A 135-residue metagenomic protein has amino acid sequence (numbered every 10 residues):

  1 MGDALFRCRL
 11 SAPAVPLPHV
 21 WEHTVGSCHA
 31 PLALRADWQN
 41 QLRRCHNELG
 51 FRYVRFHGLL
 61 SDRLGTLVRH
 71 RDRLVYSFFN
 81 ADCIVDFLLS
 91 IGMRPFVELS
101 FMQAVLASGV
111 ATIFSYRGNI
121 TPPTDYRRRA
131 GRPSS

Functional and structural regions predicted by a protein language model:
M1-S135: Non-catalytic accessory regions flanking glycosidase/transglycosidase catalytic cores in CAZymes
